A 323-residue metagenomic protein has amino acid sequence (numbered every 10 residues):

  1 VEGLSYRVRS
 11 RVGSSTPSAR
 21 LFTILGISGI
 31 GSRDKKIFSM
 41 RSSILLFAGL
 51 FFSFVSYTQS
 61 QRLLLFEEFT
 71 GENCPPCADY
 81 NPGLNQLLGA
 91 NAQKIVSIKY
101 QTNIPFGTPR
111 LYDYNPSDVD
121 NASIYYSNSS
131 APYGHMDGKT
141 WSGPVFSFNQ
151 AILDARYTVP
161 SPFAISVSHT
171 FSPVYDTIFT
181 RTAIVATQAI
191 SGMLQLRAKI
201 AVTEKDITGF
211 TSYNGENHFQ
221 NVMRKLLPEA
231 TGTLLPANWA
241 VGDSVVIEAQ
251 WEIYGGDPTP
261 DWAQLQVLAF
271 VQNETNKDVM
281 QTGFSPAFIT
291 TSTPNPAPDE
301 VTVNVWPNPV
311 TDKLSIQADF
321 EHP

Functional and structural regions predicted by a protein language model:
V1-E2, V8, V12, A19 (+1 more regions): Acidic, Ala/Val/Gly-enriched low-complexity intrinsically disordered segments
G3, G13, G26-G31, G49: Residue-identity detector for glycine
K35-K36, M40-S43: Positively charged n-region of N-terminal signal peptides that target proteins for export
L46-S53: Bacterial N-terminal signal peptides
F54, P286-W306, D312, E321: Residue-level detector of functionally pivotal "anchor" positions at catalytic/ligand-binding pockets or at interdomain
Q59-V96, Y100: Local sequence-structure signature of Cys/Sec-based thiol-disulfide redox active-site neighborhoods
Q93-T290: Short, conserved sequence motifs used for protein processing/export or organelle targeting and for catalysis
R181-V185, W306, K313-D319: Short edge beta-strand/loop segments characteristic of extracellular beta-sandwich folds
